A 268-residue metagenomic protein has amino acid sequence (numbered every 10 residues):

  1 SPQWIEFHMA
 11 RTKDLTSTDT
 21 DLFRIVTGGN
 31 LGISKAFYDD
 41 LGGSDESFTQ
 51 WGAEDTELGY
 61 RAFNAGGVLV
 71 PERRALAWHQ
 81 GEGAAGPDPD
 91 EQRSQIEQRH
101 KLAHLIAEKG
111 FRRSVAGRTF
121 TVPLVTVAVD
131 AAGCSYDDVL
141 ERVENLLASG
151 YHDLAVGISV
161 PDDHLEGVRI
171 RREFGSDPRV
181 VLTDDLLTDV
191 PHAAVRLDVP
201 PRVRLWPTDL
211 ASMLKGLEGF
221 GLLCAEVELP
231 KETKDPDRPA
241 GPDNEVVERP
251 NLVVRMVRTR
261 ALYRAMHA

Functional and structural regions predicted by a protein language model:
S1-F23: Short, flexible, basic/aromatic active-site loop/helix in glycosyltransferases
S1-Q3, R74, V203-V254: Conserved donor NDP-sugar-binding/catalytic core segment of glycosyltransferases
F7-R11, T27-G42, P191-A193, L229-A268: Conserved nucleotide-sugar donor-binding and metal-coordinating catalytic region shared by glycosyltransferases
Q50-L58: Acidic donor-binding loop at a coil-to-helix junction in glycosyltransferase catalytic cores that engages
V68-P89, P230: Active-site donor/metal-binding and catalytic loop motifs of nucleotide-sugar-dependent glycosylation enzymes
K101-L140: N-proximal low-complexity "stem/linker" segments adjacent to membrane-targeting elements
E144-D153: Short, acidic, metal-binding catalytic loop of nucleotide-sugar glycosyltransferases
D189-W206: Short beta-strand-to-loop acidic/aromatic patch adjacent to the donor-nucleotide binding site
